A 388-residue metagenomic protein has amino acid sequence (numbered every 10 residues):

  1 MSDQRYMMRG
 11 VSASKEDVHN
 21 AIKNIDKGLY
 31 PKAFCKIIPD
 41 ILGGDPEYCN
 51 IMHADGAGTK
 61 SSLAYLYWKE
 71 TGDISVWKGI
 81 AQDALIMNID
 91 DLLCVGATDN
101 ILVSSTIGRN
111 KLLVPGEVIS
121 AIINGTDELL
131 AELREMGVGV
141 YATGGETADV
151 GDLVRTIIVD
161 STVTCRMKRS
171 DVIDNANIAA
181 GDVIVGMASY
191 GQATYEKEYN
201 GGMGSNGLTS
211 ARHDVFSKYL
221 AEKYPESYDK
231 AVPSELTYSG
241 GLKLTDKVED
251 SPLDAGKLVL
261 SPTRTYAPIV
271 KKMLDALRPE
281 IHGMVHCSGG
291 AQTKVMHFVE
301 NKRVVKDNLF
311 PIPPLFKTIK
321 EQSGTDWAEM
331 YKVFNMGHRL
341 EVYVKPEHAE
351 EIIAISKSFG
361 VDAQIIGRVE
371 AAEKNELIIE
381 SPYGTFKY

Functional and structural regions predicted by a protein language model:
M1-Y388: Helix-biased detector of long, well-ordered alpha-helical tracts
